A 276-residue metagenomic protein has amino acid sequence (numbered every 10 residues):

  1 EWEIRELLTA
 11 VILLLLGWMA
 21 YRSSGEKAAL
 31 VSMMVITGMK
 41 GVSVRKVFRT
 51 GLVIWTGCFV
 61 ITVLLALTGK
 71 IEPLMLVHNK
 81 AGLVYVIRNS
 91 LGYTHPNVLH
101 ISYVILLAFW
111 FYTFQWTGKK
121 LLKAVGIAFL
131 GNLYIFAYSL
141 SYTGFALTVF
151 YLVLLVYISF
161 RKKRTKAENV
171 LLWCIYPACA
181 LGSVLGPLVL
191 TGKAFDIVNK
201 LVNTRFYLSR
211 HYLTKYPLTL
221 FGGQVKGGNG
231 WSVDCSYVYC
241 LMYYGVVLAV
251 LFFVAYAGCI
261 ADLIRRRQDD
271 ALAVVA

Functional and structural regions predicted by a protein language model:
E1, R5-K193, T214, V238-A276: Hydrophobic transmembrane helix bundles of membrane-integrated enzymes that assemble and modify cell-envelope
I127, S209, V233-Y237: Alpha-helical membrane-protein architecture signal
F195-I197: Extracellular or exported targeting regions of proteins
R205-S232, Y244-V250: TM-adjacent membrane-interface loops and short helices in multi-pass inner/ER membrane proteins
